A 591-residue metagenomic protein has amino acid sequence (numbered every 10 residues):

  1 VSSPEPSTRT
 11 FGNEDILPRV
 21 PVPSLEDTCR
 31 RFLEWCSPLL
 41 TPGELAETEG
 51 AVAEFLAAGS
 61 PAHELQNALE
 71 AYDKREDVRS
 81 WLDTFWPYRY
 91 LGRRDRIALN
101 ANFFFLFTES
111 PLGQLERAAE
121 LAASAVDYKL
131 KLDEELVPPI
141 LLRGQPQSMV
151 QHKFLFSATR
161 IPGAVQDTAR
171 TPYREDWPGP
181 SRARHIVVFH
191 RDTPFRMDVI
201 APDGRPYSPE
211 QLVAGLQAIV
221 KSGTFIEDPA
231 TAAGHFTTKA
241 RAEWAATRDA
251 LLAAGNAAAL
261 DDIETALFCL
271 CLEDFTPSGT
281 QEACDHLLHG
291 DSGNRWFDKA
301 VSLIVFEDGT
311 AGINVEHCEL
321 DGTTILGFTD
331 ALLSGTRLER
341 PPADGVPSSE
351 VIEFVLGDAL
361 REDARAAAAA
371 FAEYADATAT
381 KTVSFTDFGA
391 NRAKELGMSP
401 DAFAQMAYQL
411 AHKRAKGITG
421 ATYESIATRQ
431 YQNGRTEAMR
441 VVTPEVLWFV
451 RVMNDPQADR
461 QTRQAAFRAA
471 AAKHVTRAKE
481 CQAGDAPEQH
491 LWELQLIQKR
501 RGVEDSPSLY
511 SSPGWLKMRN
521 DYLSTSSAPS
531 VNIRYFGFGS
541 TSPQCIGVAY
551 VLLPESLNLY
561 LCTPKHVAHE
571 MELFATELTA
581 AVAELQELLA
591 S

Functional and structural regions predicted by a protein language model:
V1-K299, D308-G309, E316, L320-S591: Long, Pro/Ser/Thr-rich low-complexity/intrinsically disordered regulatory tracts in eukaryotic proteins
